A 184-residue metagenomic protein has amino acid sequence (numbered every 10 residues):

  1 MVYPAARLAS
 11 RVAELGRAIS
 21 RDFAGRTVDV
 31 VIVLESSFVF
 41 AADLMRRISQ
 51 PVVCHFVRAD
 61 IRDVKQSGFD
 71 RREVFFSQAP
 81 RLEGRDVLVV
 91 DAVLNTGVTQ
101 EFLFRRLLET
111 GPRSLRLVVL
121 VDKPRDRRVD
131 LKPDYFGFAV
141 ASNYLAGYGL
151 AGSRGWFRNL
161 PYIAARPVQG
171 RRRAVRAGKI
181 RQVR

Functional and structural regions predicted by a protein language model:
M1-R184: PRPP-associated nucleotide enzymes
